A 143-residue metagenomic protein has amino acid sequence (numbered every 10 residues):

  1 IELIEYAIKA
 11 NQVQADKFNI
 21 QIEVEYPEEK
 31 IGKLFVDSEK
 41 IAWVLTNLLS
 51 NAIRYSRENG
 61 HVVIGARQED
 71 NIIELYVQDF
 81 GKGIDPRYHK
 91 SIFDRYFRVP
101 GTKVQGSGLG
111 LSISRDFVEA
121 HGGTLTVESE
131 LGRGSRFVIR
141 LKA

Functional and structural regions predicted by a protein language model:
I1-K9, Q21-E23: A conserved beta-strand-to-alpha-helix junction within the catalytic ATP-binding
D16, Q21-G32: Conserved catalytic submotifs in the C-terminal HATPase_c
A52-I53: Short helix-loop "hinge" at the ATP-lid/N-box region of the Bergerat-fold HATPase_c
N59-N71: Short beta-strand/loop element within the Bergerat-fold HATPase_c
G83-S91: Short helix N-cap motif at coil->helix boundaries in the Bergerat
G110, S114: Short alpha-helical Gxxx[C/S/T] motif in the catalytic ATP-binding
